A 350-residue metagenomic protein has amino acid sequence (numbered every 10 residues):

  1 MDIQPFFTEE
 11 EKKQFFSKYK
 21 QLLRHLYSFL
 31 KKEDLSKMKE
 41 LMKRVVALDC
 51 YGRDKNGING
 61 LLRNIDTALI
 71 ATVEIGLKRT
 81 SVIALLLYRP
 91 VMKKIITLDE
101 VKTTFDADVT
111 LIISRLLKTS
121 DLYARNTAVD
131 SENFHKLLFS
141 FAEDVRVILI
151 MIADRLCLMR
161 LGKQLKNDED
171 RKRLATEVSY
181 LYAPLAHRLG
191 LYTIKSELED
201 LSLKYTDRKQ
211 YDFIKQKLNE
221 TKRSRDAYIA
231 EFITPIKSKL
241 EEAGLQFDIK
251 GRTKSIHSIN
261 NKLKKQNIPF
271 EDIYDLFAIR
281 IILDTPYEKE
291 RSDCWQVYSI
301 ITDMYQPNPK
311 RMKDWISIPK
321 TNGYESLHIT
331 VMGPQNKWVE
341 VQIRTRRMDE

Functional and structural regions predicted by a protein language model:
M1-S28, E40-D54, R63-I65, L69-E74 (+3 more regions): Nucleic-acid processing machinery
L26-K39, L98-D108: Short, mixed-charge amphipathic alpha-helical segments
L62, D66, L77-L87, D108-I112 (+2 more regions): Alpha-helical scaffolds flanking conserved acidic
L86-R115, L191: Hydrophobic or amphipathic alpha-helical targeting/insertion segments
K118: Aromatic/histidine-rich interaction motifs
